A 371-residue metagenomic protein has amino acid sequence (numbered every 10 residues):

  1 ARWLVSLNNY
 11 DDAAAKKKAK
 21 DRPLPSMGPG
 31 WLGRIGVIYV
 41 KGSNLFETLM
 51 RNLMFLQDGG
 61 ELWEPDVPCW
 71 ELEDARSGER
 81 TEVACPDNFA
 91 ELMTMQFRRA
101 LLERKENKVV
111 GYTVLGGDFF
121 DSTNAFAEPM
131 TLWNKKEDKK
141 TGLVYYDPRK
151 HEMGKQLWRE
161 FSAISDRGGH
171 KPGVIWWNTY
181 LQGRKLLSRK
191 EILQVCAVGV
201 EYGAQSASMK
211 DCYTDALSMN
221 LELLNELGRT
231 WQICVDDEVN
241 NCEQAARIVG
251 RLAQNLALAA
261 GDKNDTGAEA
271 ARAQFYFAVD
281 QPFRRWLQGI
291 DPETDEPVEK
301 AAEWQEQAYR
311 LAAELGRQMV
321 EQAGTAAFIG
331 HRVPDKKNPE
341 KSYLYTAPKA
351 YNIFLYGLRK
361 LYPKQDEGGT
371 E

Functional and structural regions predicted by a protein language model:
A1, S6-E371: Extended alpha-helical scaffolding segments
